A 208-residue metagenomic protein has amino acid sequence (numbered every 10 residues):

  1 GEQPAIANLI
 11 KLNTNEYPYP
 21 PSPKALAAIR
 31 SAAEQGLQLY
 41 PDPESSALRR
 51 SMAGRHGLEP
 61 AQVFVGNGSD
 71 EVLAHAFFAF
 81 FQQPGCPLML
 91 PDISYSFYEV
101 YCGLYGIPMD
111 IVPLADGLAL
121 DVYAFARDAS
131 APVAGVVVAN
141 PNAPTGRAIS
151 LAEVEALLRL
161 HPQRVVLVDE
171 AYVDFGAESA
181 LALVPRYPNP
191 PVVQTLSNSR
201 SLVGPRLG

Functional and structural regions predicted by a protein language model:
G1-L39, P132-G135: N-terminal "arm"/small-domain region of PLP-dependent enzymes with the aminotransferase-like
I10, M89, D110-V112, L167 (+1 more regions): Hydrophobic/aromatic beta-strand patches that form the interior of the parallel beta-sheet core in alpha/beta enzyme
N15-P18, S69-D70, Y95, N140-P144 (+2 more regions): Short glycine-rich anion-binding loops that position phosphate/pyrophosphate groups of nucleotides and phosphorylated
A27, S31, G54, F78-Q82 (+3 more regions): Short, well-ordered alpha-helices that flank and scaffold nucleotide-derived cofactor binding pockets
Q35-L37, S46-P87, Y105: Phosphate-binding glycine-rich loop
A79-V138: PLP-dependent aminotransferase-like
L120-P132, P144-L202: Active-site pre-lysine segment of PLP-dependent enzymes
